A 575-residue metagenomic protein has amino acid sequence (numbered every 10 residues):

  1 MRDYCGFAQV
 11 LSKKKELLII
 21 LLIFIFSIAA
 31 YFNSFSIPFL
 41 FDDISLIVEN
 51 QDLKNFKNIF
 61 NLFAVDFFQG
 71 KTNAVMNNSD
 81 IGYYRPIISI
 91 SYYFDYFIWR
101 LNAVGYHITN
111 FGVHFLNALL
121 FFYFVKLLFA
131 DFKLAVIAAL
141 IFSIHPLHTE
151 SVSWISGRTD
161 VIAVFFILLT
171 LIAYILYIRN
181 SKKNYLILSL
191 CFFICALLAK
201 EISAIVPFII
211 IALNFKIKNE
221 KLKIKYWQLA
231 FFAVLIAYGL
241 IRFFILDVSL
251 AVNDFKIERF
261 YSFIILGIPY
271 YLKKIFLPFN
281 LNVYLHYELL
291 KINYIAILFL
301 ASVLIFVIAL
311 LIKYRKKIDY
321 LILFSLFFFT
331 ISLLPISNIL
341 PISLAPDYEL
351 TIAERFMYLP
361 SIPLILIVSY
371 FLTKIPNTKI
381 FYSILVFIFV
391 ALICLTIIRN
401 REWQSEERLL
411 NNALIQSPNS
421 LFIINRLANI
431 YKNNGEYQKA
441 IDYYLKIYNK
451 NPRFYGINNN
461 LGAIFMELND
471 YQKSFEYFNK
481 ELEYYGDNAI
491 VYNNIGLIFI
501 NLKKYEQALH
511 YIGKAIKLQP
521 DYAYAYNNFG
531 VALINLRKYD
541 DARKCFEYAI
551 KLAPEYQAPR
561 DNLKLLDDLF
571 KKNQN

Functional and structural regions predicted by a protein language model:
D3-N469, Y477, I490, N494 (+1 more regions): Polytopic membrane enzymes that build or remodel cell-surface glycoconjugates and lipids
I172, N501, L569-F570: Glycine-centered coil turns and helix-coil junctions that link the paired helices within alpha-helical repeat units
I424-Y431, Y443, I457-Y471, Y477 (+9 more regions): TPR/Sel1-like alpha-solenoid repeat signature
L566-N575: Alpha-helical linker/edge segments of TPR/alpha-solenoid repeat scaffolds and analogous pre-/post-domain helices
